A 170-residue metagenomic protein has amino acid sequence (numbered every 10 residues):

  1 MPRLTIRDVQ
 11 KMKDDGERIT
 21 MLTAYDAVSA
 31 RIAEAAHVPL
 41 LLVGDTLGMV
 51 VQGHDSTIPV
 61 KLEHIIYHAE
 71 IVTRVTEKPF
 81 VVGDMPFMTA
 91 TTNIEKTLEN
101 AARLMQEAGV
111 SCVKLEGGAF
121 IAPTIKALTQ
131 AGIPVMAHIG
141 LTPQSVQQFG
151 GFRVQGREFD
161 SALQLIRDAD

Functional and structural regions predicted by a protein language model:
P2-D170: Alpha/beta enzyme core
